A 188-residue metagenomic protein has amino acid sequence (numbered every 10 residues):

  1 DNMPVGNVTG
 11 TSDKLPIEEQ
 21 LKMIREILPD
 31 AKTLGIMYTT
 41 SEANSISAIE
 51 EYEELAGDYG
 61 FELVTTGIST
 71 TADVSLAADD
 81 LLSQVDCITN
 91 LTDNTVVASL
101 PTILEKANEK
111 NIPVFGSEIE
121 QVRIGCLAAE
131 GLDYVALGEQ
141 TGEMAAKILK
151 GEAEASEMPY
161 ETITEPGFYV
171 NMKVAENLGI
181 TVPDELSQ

Functional and structural regions predicted by a protein language model:
D1, I103-G125: Venus flytrap/periplasmic-binding-protein-like
N2-V5, T9-T33, L132-A153: Hydrophobic alpha-helical segments within soluble ligand-binding/sensing domains
N7-V8, E53-T71: Short beta-strand elements in bilobed, periplasmic/extracellular small-molecule ligand-binding domains
T9-A56, M158-V174: An alpha-beta-alpha
T11-E18, Y38-A48, T65-V74, N94 (+3 more regions): Hinge/beta->alpha junction and helix N-cap segments in small-molecule ligand-binding domains
L34-M37, V64, V85-V97, V114-S117: Periplasmic-binding protein-like
S75-D86: Short, well-structured alpha-helical segments in soluble
K147-Q188: Hinge/cleft segment of the Venus flytrap/periplasmic-binding protein
